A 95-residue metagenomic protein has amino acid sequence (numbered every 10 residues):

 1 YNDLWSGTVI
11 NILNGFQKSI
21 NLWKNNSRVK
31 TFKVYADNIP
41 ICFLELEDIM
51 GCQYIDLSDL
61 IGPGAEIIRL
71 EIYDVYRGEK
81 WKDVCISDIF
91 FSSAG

Functional and structural regions predicted by a protein language model:
N2-N14, P63-A65: Extended extracellular/luminal ectodomain segments enriched in beta-structured repeat modules
F16-G95: Trp- and acidic/polar-enriched beta-sheet ligand-binding modules for extracellular glycan and matrix recognition
